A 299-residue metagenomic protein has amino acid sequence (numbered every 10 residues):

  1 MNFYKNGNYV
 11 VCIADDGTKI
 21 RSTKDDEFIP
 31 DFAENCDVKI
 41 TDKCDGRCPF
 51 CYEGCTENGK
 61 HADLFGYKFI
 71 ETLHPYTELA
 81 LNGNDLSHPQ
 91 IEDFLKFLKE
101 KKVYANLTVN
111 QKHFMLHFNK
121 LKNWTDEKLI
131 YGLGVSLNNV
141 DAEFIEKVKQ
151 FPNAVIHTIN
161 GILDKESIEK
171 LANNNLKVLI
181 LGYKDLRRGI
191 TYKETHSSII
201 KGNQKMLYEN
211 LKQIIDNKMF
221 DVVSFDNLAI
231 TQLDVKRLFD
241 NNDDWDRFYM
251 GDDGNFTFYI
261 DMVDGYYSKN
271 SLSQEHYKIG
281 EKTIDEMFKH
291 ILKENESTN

Functional and structural regions predicted by a protein language model:
M1-V38, C55, D243-W245, N255: N-terminal [4Fe-4S]-dependent radical SAM core
N8, T18, P49, G265-Y266: Residue-level signal for well-ordered, solvent-exposed loop/turn and beta-edge residues enriched in charged/polar side
D26-F65, S271: Canonical Radical SAM [4Fe-4S] cluster-binding loop centered on the CxxxCxxC motif and its immediate flanking residues
N35, G54-A62, P75-P89, L98-H117 (+3 more regions): Core AdoMet radical
A62-G66, I91, Q204-L207: Aromatic/hydrophobic pocket-lining residues that form the small-molecule binding cavity in soluble enzyme cores
F69-L73: A short, Lys/Arg-enriched amphipathic alpha-helix followed by its capping loop at the start of a domain
K128-K282: Radical SAM enzyme [4Fe-4S]-AdoMet core and its adjacent flexible, acidic and glycine-rich loops/tails across
L272-N299: Membrane-interface junctions of multi-pass transporters
